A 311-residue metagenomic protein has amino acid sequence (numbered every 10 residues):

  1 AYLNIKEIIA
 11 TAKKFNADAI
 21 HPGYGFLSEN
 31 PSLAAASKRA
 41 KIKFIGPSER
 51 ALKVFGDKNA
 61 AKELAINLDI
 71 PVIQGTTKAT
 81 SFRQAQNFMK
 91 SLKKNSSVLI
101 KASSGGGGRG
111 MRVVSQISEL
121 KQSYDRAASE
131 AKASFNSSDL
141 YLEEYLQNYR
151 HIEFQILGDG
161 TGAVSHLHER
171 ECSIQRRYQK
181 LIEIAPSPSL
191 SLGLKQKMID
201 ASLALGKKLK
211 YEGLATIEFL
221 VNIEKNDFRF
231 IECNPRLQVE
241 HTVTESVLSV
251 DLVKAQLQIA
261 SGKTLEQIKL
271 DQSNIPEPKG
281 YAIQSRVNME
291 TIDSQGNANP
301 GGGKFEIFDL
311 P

Functional and structural regions predicted by a protein language model:
A1, I73-S81, V114: Short acidic-hydrophobic, aromatic-tinged amphipathic segments that line or gate anion-handling sites
A1-L68, T80-N87, S91: ATP-binding N-terminal substructure of ATP-dependent carboxylate-amine bond-forming enzymes
L3, K13-F15, P31, K38 (+5 more regions): ATP-dependent carboxylate activation and anion-phosphoryl transfer catalytic cores that bind Mg-ATP to form
Y24-G25, S48-L52, T77-K78, S103-G105 (+2 more regions): Short, ordered loop/turn segments at secondary-structure junctions
K53, T77-T80, R112, S187-L190: Pocket-edge positions in alpha/beta enzyme catalytic cores
M89-L99: Acidic/histidine-enriched active-site and ligand-binding environments that engage anionic O-linkages
